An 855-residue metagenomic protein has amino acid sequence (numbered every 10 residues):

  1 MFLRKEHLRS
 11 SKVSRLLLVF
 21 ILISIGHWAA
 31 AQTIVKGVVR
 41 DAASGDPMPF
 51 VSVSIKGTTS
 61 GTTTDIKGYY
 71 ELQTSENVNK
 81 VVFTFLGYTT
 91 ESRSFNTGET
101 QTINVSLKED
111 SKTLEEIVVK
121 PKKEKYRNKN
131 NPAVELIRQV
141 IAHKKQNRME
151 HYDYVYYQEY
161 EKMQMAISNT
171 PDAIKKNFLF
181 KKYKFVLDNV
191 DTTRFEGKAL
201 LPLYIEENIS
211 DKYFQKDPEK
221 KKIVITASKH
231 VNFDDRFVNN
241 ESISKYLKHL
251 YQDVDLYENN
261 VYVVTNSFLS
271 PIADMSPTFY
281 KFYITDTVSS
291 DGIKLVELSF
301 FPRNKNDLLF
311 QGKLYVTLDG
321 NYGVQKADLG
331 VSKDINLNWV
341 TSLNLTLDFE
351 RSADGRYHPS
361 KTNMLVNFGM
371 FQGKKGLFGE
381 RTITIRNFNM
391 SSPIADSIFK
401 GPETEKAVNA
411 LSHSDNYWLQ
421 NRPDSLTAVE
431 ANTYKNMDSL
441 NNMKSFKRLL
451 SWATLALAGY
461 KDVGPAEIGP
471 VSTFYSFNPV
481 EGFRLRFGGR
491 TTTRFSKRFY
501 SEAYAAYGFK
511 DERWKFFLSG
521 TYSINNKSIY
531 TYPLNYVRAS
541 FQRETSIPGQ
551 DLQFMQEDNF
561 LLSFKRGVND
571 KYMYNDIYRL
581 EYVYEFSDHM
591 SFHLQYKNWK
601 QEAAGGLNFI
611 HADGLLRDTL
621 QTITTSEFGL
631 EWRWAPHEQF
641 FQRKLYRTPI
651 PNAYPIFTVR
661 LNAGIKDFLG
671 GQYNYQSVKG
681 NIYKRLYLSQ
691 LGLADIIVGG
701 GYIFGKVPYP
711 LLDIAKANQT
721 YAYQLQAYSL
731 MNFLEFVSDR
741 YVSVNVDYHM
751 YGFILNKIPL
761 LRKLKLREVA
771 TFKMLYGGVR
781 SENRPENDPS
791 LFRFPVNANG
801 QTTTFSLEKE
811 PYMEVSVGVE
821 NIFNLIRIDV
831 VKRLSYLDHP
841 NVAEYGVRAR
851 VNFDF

Functional and structural regions predicted by a protein language model:
M1-V38, V53, K112-I117, A694-V698 (+1 more regions): Bacterial Sec-dependent N-terminal signal peptides
T33-V35, A42-G57, E76: Short, ordered, surface-exposed loop/turn motifs in non-cytosolic proteins
V35-D41, G68, V105: A short, amphipathic beta-strand motif
I55-G57, V82-R93: A short, solvent-exposed loop/turn motif at the edges and junctions of modular extracellular/periplasmic domains
T59-Y69: Short, acidic Ser/Thr/Gly-rich low-complexity loop/linker segments typical of extracellular and cell-surface proteins
I103-T113, I117-P121: Conserved "repeat-terminator" motif of extracellular CCP/Sushi domains
K123-L295, F301-L309, F371-S476, N569 (+3 more regions): Structured extracytoplasmic
V261, N266-F268, M390, F399-F855: Exposed, low-structure sequence patches enriched in small/polar residues
